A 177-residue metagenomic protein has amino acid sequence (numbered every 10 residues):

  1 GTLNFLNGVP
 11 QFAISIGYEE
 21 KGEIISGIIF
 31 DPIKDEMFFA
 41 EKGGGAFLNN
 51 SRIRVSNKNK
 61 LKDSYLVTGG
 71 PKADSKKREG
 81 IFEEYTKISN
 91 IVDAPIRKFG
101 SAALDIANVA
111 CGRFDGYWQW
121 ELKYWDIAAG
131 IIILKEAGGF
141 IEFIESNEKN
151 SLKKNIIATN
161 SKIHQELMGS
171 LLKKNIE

Functional and structural regions predicted by a protein language model:
G1-F47: DPxDG-like acidic metal-binding loop motif
E19-E23, I33, K42-G45, S51 (+3 more regions): Short loop segments at secondary-structure junctions
F39, A46-N49, T68, G116: Short hydrophobic/aromatic-rich beta-strand segments that constitute the beta-sheet cores of beta-sandwich/beta-barrel
R54-E177: An extended, acidic
